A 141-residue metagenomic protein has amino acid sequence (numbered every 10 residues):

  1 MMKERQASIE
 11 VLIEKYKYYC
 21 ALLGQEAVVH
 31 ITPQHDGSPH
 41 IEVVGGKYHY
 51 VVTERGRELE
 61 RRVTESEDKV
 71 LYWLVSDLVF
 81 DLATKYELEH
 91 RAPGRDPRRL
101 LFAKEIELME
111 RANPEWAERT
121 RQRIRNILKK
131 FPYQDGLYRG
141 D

Functional and structural regions predicted by a protein language model:
M1-H40: N-terminal "first-domain core" detector
M2, Q6, G56-T64: Short, charged/polar micro-motifs that form catalytic or ligand-binding hotspots
E4-R5, I9, T84-D141: Intrinsically disordered, low-complexity, charge-dense segments enriched in Lys/Arg and Glu/Asp interspersed
E14-K17, G46-Y48, G136: Intrinsically disordered, low-complexity segments enriched in small/polar residues
Y18-L22, E26, D77, A112-E115 (+2 more regions): Surface-exposed polar/charged interaction patches
P33-L59: Short aromatic-glycine-(Arg/Gly/Cys) micro-motifs in beta-strand/loop hairpins
E60, D77-K85: Amphipathic alpha-helical interaction segments
E65-L78: A short, charged, amphipathic alpha-helix used as a generic interaction element across diverse proteins
